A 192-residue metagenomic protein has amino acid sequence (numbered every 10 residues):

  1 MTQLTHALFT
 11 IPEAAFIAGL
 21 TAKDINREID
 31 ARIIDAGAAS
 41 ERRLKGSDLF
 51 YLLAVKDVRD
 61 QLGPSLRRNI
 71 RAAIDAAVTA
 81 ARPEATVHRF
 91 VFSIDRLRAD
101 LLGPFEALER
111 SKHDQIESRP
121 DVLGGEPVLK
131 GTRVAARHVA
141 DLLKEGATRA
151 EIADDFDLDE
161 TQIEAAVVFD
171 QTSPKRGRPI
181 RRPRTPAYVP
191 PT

Functional and structural regions predicted by a protein language model:
M1-H6, T132-G146: Short, amphipathic alpha-helical "recognition" segments used to contact nucleic acids or chromatin
L4-A22: Polyanion-binding surface elements
T21-R42: Major-groove DNA-recognition helix of helix-turn-helix-type DNA-binding domains
E28-D30, K56, L143, V167: DNA major-groove recognition helix of helix-turn-helix
A31-A38, Q162-I180: Short, solvent-exposed alpha-helical "recognition" segments
D35-R59: Short helix-start
E41-S47, H113-V134, G177-T192: Short, Lys/Arg-enriched anionic-surface-contact patches
V55-A107: Terminal, intrinsically disordered low-complexity segments enriched in charged/polar and proline residues
